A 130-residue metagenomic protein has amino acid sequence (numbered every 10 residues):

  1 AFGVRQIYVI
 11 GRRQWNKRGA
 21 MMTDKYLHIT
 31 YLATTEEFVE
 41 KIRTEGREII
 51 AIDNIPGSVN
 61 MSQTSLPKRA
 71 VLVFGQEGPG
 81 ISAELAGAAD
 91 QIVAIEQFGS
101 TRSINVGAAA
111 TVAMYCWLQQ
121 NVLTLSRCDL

Functional and structural regions predicted by a protein language model:
A1-L130: Post-transcriptional modification and biogenesis factors for structured RNAs of the translation apparatus
